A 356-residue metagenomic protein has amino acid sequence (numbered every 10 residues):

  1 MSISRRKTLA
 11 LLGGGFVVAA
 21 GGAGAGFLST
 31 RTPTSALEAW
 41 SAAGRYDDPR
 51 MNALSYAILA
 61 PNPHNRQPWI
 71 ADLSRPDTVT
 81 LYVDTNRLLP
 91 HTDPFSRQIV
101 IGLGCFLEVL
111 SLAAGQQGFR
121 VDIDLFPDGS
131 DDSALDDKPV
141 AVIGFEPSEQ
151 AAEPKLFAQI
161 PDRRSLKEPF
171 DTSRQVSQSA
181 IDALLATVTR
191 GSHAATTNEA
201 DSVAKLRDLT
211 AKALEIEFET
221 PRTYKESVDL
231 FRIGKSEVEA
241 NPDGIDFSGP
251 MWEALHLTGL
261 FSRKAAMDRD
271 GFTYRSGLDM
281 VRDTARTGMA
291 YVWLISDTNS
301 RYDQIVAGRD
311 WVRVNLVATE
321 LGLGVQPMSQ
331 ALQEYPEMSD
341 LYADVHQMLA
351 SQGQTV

Functional and structural regions predicted by a protein language model:
S2-V356: Acidic, surface-exposed loops and disordered segments
